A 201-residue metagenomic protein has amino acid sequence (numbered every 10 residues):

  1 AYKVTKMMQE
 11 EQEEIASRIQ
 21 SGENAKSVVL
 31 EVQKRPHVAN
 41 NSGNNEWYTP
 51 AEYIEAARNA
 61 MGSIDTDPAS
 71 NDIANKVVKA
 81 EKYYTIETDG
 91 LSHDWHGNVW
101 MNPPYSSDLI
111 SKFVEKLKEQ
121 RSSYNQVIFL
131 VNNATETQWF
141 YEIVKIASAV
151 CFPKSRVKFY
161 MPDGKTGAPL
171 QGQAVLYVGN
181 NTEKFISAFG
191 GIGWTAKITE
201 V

Functional and structural regions predicted by a protein language model:
A1-G43: Amphipathic alpha-helical oligomerization/scaffolding segments
K6-M8, Q33-V201: Class I S-adenosyl-L-methionine-dependent methyltransferase catalytic core
